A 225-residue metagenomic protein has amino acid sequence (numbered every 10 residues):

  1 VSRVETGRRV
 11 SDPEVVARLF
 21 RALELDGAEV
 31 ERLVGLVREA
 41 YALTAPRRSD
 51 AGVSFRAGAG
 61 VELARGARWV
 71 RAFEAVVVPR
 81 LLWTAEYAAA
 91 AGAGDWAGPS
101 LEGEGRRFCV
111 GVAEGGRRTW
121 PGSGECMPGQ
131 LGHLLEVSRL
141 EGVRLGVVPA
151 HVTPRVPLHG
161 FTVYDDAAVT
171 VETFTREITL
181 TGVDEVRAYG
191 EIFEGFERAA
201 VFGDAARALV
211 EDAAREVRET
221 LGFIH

Functional and structural regions predicted by a protein language model:
R3-W120, F202, A206-H225: Interdomain hinge/linker segments and adjacent boundary elements that couple functional modules
F73-G105, R117-H225: Amphipathic alpha-helical interface segments
